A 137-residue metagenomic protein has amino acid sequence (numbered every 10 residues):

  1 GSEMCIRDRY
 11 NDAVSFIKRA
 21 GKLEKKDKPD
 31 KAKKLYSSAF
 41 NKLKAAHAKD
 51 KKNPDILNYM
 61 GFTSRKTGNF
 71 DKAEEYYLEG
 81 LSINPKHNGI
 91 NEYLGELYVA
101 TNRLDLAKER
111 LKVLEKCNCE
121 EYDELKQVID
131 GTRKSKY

Functional and structural regions predicted by a protein language model:
G1-I6: Short, small-residue-biased leader/transition segments that mark boundaries at the very start of proteins
R7, K108-Y137: Terminal, low-structured helical/coil segments at or just beyond the last alpha-helical repeat
K49, I83, L114-C117: Structural marker of alpha-solenoid helical repeat scaffolds
N53, H87, C119-Y122: Residue-level recognition of tetratricopeptide repeat
